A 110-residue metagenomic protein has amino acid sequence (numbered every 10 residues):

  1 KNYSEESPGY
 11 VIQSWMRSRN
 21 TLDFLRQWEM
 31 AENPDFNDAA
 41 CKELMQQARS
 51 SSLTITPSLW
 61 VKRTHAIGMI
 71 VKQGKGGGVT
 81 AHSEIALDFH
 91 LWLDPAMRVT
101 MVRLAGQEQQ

Functional and structural regions predicted by a protein language model:
K1-Q110: An anion-engaging/catalytic patch
